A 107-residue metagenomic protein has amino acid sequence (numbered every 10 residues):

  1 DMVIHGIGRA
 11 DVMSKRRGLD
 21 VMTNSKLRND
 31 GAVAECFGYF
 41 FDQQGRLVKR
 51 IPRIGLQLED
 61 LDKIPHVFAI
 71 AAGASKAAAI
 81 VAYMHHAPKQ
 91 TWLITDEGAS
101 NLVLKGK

Functional and structural regions predicted by a protein language model:
D1-K107: Conserved phosphate- and dinucleotide-binding cores of soluble alpha/beta proteins, encompassing both enzyme active
